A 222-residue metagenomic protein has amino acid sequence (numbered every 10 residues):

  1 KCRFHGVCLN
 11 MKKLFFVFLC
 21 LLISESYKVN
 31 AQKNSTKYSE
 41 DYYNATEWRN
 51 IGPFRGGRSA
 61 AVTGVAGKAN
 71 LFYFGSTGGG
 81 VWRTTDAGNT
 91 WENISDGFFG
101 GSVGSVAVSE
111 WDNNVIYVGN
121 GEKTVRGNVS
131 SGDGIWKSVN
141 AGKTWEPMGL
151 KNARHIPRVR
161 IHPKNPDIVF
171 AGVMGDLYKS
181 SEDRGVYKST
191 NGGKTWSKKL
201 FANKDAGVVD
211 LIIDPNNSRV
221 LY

Functional and structural regions predicted by a protein language model:
K1-N34: Bacterial Sec-dependent N-terminal signal peptides
Q32-Y222: Beta-propeller blade termini and top-face loops
